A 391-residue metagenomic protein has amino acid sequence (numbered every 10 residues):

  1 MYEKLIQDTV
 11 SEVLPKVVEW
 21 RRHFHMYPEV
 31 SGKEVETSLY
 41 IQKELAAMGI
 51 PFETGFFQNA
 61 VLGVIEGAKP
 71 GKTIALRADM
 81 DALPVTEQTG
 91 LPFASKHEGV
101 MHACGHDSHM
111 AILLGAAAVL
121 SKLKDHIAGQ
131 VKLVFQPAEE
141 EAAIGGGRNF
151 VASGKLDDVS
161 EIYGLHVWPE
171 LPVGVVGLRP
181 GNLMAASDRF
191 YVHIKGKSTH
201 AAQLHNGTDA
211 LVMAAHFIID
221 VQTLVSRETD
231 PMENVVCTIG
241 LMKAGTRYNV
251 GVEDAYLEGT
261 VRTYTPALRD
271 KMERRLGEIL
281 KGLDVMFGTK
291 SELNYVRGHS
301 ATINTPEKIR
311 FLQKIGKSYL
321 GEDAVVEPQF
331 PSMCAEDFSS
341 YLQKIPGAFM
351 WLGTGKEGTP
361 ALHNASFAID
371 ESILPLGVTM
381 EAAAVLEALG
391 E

Functional and structural regions predicted by a protein language model:
Y2-H102, A111-I127: Acidic/His- and Gly-rich active-site-bordering loop/insert found across diverse amide/peptide-bond hydrolases
F24, G63, L76, H106 (+8 more regions): Divalent metal-coordination and catalytic microenvironments
E29, D79-D81, A138-E140, W168 (+3 more regions): Active-site beta-loop-alpha junctions enriched in small/polar residues
E53, K132-V134, E292: A structural signal for isolated positions on well-ordered beta-strands in alpha/beta enzyme cores
A75-R77, F190-V192, F349-T354: Non-cysteine beta-strand/loop elements that form the S-adenosyl-L-methionine
L83-V85, T89-M101, S108, L114 (+3 more regions): Histidine/acidic-residue-rich, glycine-tolerant segments that coordinate divalent metal ions
V212-E391: Metal-dependent amide/peptide-bond hydrolase catalytic core, centered on the "pita-bread" metallohydrolase fold
